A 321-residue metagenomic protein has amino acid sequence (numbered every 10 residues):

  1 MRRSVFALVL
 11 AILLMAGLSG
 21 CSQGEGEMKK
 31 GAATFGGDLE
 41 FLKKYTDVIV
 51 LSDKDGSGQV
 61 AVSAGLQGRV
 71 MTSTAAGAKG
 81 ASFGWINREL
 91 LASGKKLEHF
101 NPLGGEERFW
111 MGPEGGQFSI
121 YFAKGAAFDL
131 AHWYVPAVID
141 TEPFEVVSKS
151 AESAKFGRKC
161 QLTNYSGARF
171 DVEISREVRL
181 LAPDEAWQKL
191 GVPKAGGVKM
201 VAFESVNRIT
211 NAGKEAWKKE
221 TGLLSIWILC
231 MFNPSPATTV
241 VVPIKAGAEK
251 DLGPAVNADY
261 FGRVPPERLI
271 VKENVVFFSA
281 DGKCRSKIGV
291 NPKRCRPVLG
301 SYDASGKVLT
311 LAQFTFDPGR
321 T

Functional and structural regions predicted by a protein language model:
M1-L8: Bacterial N-terminal signal peptides that target proteins for export
G17-G20: C-terminal motif of bacterial Sec signal peptides marking the signal peptidase cleavage site
S22-E204, R208, A212-T321: Surface-exposed acidic/polar loop and edge beta-strand patches at domain peripheries
